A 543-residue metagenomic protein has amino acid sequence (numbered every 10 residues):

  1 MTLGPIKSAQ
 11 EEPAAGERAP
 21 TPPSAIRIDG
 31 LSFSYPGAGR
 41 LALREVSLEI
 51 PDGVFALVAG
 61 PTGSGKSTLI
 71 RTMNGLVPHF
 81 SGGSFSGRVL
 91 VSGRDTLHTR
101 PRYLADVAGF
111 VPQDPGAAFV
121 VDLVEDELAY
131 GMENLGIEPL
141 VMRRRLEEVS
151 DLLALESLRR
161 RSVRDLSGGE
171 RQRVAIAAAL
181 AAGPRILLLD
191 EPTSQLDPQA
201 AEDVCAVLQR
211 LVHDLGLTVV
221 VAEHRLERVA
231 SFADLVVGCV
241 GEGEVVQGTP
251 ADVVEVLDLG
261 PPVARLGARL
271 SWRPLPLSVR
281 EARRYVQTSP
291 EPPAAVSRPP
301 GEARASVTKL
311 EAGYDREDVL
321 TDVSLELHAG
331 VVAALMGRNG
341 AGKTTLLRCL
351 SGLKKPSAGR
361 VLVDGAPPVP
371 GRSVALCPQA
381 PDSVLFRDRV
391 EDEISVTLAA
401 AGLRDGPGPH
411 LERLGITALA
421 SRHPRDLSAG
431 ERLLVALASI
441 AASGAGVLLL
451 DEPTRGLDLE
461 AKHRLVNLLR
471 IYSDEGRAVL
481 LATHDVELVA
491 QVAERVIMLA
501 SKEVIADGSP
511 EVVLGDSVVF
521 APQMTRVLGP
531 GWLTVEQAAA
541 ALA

Functional and structural regions predicted by a protein language model:
N74, S351: Helix-to-loop junction immediately C-terminal to a conserved catalytic motif
R88-Y103, K354, R360-R372: ABC ATPase NBD Q-loop/coupling interface
L140-L158, L403-L419: Conserved ABC ATPase "signature" region
A179-L180, A441: ABC ATPase C-loop
E223-H224, T483-H484: H-loop/switch region of ABC-family ATPase nucleotide-binding domains
V229-S231, V489-Q491: A short, surface-exposed alpha-helical micro-motif characterized by mixed small hydrophobic and charged/polar residues
A251-A303, V519-A543: ABC ATPase nucleotide-binding domains
